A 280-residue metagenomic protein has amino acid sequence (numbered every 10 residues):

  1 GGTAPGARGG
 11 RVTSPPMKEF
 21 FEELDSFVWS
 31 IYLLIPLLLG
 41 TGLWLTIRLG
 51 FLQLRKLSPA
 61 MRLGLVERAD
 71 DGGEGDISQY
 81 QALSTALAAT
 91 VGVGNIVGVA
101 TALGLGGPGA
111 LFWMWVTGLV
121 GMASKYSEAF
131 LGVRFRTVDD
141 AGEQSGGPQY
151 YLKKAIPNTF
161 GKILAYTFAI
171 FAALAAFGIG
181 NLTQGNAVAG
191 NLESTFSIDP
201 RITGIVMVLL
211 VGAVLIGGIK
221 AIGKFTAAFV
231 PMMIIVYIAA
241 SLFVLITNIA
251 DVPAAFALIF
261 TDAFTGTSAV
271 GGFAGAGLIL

Functional and structural regions predicted by a protein language model:
G1-P16: Short, Lys/Arg-enriched N-terminal segments with co-localized hydrophobic residues within the first ~10-30 amino acids
S14-V93, L103-A110, G121: N-terminal alpha-helical transmembrane segments of multi-pass membrane transport and channel/translocase proteins
I31-L34, E67-D76, P108-G109, N158-A165 (+2 more regions): Membrane-interfacial loop-to-helix junctions in multi-pass transporters
L37-T41, L45-M61, F168, G185-L192 (+3 more regions): Membrane-interface loop-to-helix entry segments
T41, L45-T46, A88, T117-G142 (+2 more regions): Helix-loop-helix module between adjacent transmembrane segments
D71-L105, R134, D140-Q149, K153-A155 (+2 more regions): Alpha-helical membrane segments and immediately flanking helix-loop junctions that form or couple to the substrate/ion
A100, G107-V120, S127-E128: Membrane helical hairpin/interfacial module
Q144, P148, Q184, L245-L280: Loop-to-helix junctions at membrane interfaces in multi-pass transport proteins
